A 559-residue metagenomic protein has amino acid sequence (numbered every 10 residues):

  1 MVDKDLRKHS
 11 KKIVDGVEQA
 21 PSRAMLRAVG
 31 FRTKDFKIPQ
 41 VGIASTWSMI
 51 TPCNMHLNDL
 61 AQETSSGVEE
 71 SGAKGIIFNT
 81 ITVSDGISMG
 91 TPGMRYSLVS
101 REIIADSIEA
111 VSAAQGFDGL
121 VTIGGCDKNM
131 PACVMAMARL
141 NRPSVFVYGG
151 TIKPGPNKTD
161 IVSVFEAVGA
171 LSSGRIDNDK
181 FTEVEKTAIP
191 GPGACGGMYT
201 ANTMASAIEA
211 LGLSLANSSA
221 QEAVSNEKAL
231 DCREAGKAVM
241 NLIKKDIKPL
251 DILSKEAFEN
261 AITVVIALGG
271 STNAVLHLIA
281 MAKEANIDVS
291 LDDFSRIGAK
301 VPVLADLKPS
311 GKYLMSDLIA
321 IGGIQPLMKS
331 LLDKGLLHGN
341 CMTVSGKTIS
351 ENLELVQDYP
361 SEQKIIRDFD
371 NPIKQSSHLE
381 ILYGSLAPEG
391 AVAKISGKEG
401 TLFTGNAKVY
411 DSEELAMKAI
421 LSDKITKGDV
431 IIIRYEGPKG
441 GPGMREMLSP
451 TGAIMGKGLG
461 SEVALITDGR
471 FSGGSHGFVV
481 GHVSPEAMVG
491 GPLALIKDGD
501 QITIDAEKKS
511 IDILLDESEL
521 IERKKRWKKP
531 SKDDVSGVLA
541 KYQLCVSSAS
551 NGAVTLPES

Functional and structural regions predicted by a protein language model:
V2-M55, L60-I81, G86-I87, P92-S97 (+4 more regions): Catalytic or ion-coupling anion/metal-binding cores of large enzyme and transporter domains
V68, S107-V111: Glycine-rich, N-terminal phosphate-binding loop and its surrounding beta-alpha-beta segment
S97-D106: Glycine-rich, highly charged phosphate/nucleotide-binding loops
V111-C133, V145-Y148: A short, small-residue-rich loop immediately preceding and capping a beta-strand
